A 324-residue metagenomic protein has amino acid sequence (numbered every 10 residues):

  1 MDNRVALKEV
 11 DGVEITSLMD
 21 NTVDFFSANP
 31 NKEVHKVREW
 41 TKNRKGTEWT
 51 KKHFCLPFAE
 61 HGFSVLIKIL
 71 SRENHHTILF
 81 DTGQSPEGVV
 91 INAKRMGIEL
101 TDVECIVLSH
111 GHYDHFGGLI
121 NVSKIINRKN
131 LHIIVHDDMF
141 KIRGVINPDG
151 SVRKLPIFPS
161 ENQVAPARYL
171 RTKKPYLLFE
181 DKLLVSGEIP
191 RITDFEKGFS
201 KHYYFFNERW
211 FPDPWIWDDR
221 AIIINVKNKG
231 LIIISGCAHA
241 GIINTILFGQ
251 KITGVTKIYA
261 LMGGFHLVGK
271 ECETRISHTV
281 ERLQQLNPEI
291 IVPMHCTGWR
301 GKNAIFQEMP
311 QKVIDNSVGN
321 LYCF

Functional and structural regions predicted by a protein language model:
M1-K36, Y176-S186: N-terminal amphipathic/basic leader segments beginning at the initiator methionine
E14-L18, I78-D81, L183-I189, L231-C237: Active-site-proximal beta-strand elements of phosphoester/diester hydrolases
N21-D24, P30-K32, V37-M96, W215 (+1 more regions): Conserved beta-strand hairpin/beta-sheet module of binuclear metal-dependent hydrolase folds, prominently
T22-F25, E87, R191-F195, A240-G241: Short, acidic Gly/Pro/Ser/Thr-rich loop/turn segments
A28-N29, G144-P148, E273, I305: Short acidic, glycine/serine/threonine-rich loops at helix termini
E87-V135, F140, T253-A260: Active-site metal-binding motif and surrounding structural segment of the metallo-beta-lactamase
C105, H112-F116, W210-N320: Cap/insert and terminal regions of metallo-dependent hydrolase folds
D138-R220, I314-F324: Metallo-beta-lactamase
